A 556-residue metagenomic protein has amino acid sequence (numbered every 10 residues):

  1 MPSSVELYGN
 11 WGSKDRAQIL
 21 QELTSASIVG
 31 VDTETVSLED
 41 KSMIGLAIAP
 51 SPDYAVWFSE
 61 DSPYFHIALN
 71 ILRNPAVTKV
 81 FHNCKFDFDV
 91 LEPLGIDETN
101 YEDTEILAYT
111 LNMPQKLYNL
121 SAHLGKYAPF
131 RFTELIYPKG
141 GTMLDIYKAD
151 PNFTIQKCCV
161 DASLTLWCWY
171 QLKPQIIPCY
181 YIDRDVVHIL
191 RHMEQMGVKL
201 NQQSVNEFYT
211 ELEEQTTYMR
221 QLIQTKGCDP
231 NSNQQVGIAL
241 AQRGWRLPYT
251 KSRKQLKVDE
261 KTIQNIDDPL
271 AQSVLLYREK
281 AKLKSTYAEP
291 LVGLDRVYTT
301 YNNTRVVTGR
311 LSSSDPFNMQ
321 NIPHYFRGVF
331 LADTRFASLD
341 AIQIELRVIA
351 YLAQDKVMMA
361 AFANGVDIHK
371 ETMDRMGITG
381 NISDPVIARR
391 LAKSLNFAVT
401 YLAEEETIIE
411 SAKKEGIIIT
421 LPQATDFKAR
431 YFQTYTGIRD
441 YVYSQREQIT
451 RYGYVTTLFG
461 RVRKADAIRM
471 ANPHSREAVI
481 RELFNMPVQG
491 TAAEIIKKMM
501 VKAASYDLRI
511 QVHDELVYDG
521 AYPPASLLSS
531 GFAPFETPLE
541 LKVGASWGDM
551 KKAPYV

Functional and structural regions predicted by a protein language model:
M1-S59, H123-A128, L135-H324, D333-R335 (+6 more regions): Conserved "right-hand" nucleotidyltransferase catalytic core of DNA-directed polymerases
G30, A76-C84, S338: Acidic beta-strand-to-loop metal/phosphate-binding motif
L38-E39, L46, K85-I96, A108-N112 (+4 more regions): Short active-site loop/helix that positions an aromatic residue
A49-S51, C84-L144, K148, Q171: Metal-dependent phosphoesterase core characteristic of DEDDh/y 3'-5' exonuclease domains
P50-K79, V198: Nucleic-acid-processing active sites and adjacent nucleic-acid-binding tracks, predominantly divalent metal-dependent
Y147, Q195, W245-P248, Y298-T299 (+4 more regions): Conserved catalytic core of nucleic-acid polymerases
L172-I182, I495-Y518: Active-site palm subdomain of RNA-directed nucleic acid polymerases
A503-E540: C-terminal structured "cap/appendage" subdomains that terminate the fold
